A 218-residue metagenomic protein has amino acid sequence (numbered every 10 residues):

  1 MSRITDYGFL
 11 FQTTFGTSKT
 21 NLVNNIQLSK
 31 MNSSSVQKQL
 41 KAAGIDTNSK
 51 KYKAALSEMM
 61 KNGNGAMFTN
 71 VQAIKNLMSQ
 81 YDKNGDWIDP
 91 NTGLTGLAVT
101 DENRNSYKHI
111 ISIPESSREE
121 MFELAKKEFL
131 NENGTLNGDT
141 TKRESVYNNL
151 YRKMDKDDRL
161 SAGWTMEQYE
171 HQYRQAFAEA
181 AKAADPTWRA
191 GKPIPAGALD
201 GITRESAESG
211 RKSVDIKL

Functional and structural regions predicted by a protein language model:
M1-L218: Type III/flagellar secretion export determinants
